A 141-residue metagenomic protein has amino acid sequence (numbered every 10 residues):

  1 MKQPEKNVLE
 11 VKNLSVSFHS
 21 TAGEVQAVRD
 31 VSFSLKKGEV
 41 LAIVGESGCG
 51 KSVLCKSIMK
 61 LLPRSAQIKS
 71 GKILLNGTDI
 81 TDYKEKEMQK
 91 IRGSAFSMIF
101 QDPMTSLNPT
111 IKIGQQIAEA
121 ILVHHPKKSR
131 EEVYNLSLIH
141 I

Functional and structural regions predicted by a protein language model:
K2-V8, S17-D30, K37, L61-Q67 (+3 more regions): A short, flexible loop at the N-terminus of ABC-type nucleotide-binding domains that lies
E10, S32-S34, L74: ABC ATPase nucleotide-binding domain
V44-E46: The feature captures the beta-strand-to-loop junction immediately N-terminal to the Walker
C49, A66, M98, P103-Q115: Conserved catalytic motifs of ABC-family nucleotide-binding domains
C49, I139-I141: Conserved small/polar residues in nucleotide/adenosyl-binding loops
M59, L74, M104, T110-V123 (+1 more regions): Short helical segment in ABC ATPase nucleotide-binding domains corresponding to the A-loop/adjacent helical element
Q67-D79: Conserved ABC transporter NBD signature motif
I80-S97, V123, R130: ABC ATPase NBD coupling module
